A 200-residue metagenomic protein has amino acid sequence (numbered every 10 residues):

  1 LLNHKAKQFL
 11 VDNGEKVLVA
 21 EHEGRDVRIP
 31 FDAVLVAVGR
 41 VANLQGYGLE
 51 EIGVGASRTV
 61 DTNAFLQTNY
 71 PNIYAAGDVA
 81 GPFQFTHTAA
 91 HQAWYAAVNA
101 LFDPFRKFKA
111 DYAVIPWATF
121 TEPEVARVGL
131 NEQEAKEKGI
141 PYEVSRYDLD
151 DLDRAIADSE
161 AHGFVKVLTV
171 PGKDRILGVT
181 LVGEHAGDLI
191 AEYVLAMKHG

Functional and structural regions predicted by a protein language model:
L1, Y74, E143-S145: General small-molecule cofactor/ligand-binding pocket signal
L2-E15: A conserved short coil-to-beta-strand element within the FAD-binding core of flavoproteins
A6-K7, V19-R28, R40: A structured beta-alpha segment of the ubiquitous adenosine-cofactor-binding alpha/beta core
N13, E51, A56, P171-K173: Short acidic-glycine loop/turn motifs at beta-strand connectors
G14-L18, P141: Short, hydrophobic/aromatic-rich segments at coil-to-beta transitions
R28-R106, L195: FAD-site-proximal beta/loop scaffold in flavoenzymes
L101, I115, F120-G200: Flexible, glycine-rich terminal cap/loop adjacent to redox cofactors in electron-transfer oxidoreductases
F108-I115: Interdomain boundary/hinge elements
